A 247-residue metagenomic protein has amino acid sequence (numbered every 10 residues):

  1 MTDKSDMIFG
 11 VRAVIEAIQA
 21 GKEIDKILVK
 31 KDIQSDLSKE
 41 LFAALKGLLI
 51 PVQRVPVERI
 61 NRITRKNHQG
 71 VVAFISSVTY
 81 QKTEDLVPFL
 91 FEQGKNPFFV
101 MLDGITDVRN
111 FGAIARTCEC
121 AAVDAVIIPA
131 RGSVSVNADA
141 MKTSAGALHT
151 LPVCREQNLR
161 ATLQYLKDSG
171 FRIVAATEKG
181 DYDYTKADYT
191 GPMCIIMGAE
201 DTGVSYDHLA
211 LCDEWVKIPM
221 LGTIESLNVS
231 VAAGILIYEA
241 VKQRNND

Functional and structural regions predicted by a protein language model:
M1-F89: N-terminal positively charged helical leader segments and presequences
I15, A20, K142-A147, Y206-D247: Structured adenosyl-cofactor binding patch, chiefly the S-adenosyl-L-methionine
E16-E23, Q34, P88-Y182: RNA substrate-binding interface of SAM-dependent RNA methyltransferases
K46, L163-K167, V241: Surface-exposed amphipathic alpha-helices with a cationic face
P56, S76, D103, P129-A130 (+5 more regions): Short beta->alpha connector loops at strand-helix junctions that form conserved, small/polar/Pro-enriched
T64-S76, S144-A147, C154, T190-G198: Short basic, glycine-rich beta-strand/loop surfaces that mediate nucleic-acid
V174-N228: Active-site/ligand-binding-proximal alpha/beta "capping" segment
